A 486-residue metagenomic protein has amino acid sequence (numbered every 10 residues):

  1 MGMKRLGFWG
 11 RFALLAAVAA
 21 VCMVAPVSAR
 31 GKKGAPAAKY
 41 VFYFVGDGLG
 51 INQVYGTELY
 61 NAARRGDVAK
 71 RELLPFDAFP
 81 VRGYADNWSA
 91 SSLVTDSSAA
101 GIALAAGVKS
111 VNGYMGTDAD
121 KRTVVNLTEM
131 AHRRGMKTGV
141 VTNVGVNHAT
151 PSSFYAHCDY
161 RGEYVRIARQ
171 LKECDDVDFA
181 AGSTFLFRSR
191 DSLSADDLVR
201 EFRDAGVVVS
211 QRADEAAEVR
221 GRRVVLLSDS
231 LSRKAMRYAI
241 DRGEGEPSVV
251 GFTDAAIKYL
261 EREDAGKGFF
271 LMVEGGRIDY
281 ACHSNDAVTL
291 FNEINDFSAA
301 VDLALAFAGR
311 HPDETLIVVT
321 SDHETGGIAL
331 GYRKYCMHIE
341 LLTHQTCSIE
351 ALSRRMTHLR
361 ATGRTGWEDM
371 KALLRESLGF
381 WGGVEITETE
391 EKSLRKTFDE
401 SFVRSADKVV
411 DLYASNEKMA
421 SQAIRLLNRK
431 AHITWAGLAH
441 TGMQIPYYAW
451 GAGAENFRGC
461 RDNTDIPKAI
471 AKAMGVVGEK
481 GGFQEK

Functional and structural regions predicted by a protein language model:
G2-L14: Bacterial N-terminal signal peptides that target proteins for export
F12-C22: Bacterial N-terminal signal peptides
V27-G31: Boundary at the C-terminal end of the N-terminal hydrophobic targeting segment
K32-A35, L59: N-terminal alpha-helical "arm" segments
K39-Y40, L49-V54, L59-I102, H148-E485: A post-motif C-terminal structural segment
G101-I102, A106-L171, D175-D176: Extracytoplasmic mature domains of secreted/periplasmic and thylakoid-lumen proteins
